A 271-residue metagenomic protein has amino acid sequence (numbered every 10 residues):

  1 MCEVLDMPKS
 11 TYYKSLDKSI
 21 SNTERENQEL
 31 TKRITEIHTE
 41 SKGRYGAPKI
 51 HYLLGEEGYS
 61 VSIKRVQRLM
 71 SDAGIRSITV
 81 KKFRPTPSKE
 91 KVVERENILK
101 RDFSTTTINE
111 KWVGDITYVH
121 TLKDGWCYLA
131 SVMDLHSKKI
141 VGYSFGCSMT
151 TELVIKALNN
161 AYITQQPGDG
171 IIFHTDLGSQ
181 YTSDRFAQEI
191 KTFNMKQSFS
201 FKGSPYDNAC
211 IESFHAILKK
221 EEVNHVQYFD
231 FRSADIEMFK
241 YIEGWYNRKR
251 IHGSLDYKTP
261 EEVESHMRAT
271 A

Functional and structural regions predicted by a protein language model:
M1-C2, Y12, I34, I50 (+14 more regions): Mobile genetic element proteins and their domesticated derivatives, centered on retroelements and DNA transposons
C2, K9-T107, S204, T259-M267: Basic, flexible linker segments flanking DNA-binding modules in nucleic acid-interacting mobile-element proteins
I20, K191-M195, I217-A271: C-terminal domain-tail junction helix/linker
S21, Y59, S104-T105, L122 (+3 more regions): Conserved, non-catalytic sequence blocks in retroelement Pol enzymes and Pol-derived host proteins
S88-E90, T175-L177, S183-F186, F199-K219 (+2 more regions): RNase H-like two-metal-ion nuclease catalytic core shared by retroviral integrases and related mobile-element nucleases
R101, T105-V141, C147-S148: An active-site-proximal beta-strand-loop segment
Y143-Q165, T182: Active-site beta-loop-alpha junctions of metal-dependent nucleic acid enzymes, especially the RNase H-like/DDE
